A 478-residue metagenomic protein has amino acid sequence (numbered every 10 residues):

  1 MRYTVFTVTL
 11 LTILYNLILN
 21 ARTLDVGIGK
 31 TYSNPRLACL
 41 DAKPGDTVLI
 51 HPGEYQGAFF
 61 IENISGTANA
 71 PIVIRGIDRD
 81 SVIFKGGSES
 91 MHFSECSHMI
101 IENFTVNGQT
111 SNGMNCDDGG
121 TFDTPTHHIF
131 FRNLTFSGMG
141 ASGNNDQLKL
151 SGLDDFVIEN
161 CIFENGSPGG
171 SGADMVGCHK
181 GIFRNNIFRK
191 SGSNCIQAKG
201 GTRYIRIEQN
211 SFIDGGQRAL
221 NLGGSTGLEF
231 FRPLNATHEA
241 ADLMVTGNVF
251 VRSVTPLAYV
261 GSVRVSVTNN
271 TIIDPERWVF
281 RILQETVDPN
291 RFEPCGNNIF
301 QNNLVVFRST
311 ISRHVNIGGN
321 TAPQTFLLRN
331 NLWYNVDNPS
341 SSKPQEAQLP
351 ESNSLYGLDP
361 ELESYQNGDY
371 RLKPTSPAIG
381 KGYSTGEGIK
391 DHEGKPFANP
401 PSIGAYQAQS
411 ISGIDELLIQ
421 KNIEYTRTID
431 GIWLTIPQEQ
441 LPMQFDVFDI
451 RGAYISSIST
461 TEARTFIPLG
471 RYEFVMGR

Functional and structural regions predicted by a protein language model:
T7-N16: Bacterial N-terminal signal peptides
L17-A21: Sec/Tat signal peptide C-region and signal peptidase I cleavage site
R22-F60, S376, E393, A398 (+1 more regions): Acidic Gly/Asp/Thr-rich repetitive segments characteristic of extracellular carbohydrate-active and adhesion proteins
G27-T31, L49-A58, S65-M114, G138-A141 (+1 more regions): Right-handed parallel beta-helix/beta-spiral solenoid domain characteristic of secreted/periplasmic
D46, M99, I129, F156 (+3 more regions): Short beta-strand/loop motifs in extracellular/secreted proteins, especially within beta-sandwich accessory domains
A58-F60, G86-F93, N107-I129, N133-E351 (+1 more regions): Glycine- and acidic/polar-rich repeat regions and solenoidal domains
K373-I414: Surface beta-loop-beta hairpin patches that serve as ligand-binding interfaces in beta-rich domains
D415-R478: C-terminal outer-membrane/trafficking sorting elements
